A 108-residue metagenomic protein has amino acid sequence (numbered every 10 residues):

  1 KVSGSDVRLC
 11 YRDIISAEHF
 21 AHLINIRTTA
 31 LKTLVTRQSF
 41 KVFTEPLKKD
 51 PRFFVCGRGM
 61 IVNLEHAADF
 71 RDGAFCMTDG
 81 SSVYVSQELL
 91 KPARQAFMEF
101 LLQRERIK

Functional and structural regions predicted by a protein language model:
K1-T78: Conserved binding/recognition cores within well-folded domains
T33-T36, S81-Q87, P92: Canonical phosphoinositide-binding patch of PH/PH-like domains
F43, P92-A93: DNA major-groove recognition helices of helix-turn-helix
P46, D50, A96, F100-Q103: Conserved, well-folded catalytic cores of nucleic-acid-processing and energy-transducing macromolecular machines
R104-K108: Intrinsically disordered, low-complexity protein-interaction/activation regions
